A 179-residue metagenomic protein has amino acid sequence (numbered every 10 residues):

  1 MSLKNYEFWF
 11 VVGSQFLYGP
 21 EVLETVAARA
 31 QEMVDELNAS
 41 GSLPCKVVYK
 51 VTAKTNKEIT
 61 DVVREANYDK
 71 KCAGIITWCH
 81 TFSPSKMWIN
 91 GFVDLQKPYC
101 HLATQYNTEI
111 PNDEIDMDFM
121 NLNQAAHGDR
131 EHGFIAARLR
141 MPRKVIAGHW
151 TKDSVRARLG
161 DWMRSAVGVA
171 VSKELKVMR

Functional and structural regions predicted by a protein language model:
M1-R179: Metallocofactor- and cofactor-centric catalytic cores in central/energy metabolism, strongly enriched
